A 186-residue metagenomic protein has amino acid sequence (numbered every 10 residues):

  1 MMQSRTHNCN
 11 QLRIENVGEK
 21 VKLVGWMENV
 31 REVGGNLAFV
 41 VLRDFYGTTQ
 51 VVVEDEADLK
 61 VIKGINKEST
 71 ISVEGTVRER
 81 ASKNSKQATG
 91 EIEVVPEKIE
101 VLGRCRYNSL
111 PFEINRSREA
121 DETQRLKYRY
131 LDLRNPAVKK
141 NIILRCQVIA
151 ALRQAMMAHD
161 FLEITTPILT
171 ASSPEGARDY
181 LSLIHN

Functional and structural regions predicted by a protein language model:
M1-I184: Class II aminoacyl-tRNA synthetase catalytic cores and aaRS-like
